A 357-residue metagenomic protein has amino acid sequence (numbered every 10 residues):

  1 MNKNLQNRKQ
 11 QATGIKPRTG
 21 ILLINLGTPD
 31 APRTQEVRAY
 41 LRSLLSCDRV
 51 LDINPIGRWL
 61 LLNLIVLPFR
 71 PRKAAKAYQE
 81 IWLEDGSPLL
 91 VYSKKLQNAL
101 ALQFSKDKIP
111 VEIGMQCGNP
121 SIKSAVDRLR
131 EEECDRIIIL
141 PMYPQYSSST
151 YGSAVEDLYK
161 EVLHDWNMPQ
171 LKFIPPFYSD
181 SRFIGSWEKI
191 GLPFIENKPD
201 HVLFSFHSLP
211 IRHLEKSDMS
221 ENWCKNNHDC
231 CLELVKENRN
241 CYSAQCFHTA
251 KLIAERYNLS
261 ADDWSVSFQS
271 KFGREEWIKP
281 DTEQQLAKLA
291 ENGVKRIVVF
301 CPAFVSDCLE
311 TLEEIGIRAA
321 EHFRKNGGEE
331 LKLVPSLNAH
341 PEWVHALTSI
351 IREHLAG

Functional and structural regions predicted by a protein language model:
N2-G357: Active-site-proximal alpha-helix that buttresses catalytic centers in soluble enzyme cores
